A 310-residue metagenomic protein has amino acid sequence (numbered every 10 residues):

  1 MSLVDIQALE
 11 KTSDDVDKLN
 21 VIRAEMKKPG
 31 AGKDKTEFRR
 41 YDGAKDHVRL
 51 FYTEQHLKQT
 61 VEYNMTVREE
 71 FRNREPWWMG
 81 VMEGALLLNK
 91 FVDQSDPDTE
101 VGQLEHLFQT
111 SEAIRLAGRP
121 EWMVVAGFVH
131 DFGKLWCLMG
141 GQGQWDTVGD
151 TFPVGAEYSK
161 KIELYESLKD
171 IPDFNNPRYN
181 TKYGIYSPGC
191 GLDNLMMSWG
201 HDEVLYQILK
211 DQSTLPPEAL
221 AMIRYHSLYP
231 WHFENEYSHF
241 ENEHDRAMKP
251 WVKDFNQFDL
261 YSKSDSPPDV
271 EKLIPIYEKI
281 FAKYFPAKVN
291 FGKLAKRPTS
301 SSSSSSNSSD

Functional and structural regions predicted by a protein language model:
M1-M79, S308-D310: Non-catalytic interface/linker regions that flank or bridge core catalytic/transmembrane domains
S2-Q7, L19, I208, K288-R297: Extended terminal accessory/targeting regions
R49, T53-E54, R68-P76, G80-E83 (+2 more regions): Long, charged alpha-helical interface segments
N64, W78-A85, P216, D245-M248 (+1 more regions): Alpha-helix initiation and N-capping motif
E69-E105, I185-L192: Active-site flanking loop/helix segments enriched in acidic
T99-L273: Divalent metal-dependent catalytic cores for phosphoryl transfer on phosphate-bearing substrates
L260-A295: Low-complexity, Gly/Ser/Thr/Pro-rich intrinsically disordered linker/tail segments
T299-D310: Long, low-complexity, serine/threonine-rich intrinsically disordered regions
